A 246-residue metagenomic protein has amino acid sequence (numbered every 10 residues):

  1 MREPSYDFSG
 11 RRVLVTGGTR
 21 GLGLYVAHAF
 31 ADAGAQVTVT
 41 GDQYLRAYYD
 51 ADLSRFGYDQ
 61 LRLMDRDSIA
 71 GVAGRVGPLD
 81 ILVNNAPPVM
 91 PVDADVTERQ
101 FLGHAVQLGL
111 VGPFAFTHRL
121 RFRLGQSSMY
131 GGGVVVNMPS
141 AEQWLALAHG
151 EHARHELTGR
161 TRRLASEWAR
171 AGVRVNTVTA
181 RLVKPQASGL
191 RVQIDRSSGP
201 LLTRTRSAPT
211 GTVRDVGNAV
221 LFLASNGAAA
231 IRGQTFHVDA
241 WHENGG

Functional and structural regions predicted by a protein language model:
R2-P4, L221, R232-G246: Short C-terminal tail/terminal secondary-structure segment of NAD(P)H-dependent dehydrogenase/reductase domains
R12, T19-R20: Conserved glycine-rich cofactor-binding loop
D50-L53, R170, T177-T205, D215 (+1 more regions): A glycine/serine/threonine-rich, flexible loop-to-helix segment that serves as the NAD(P) cofactor-binding "lid"
R66, P87-V106, F122, Q126-G131 (+2 more regions): Conserved mid-core segment of classical short-chain dehydrogenase/reductases
P88, D95-A115, V136, L157 (+1 more regions): Catalytic Tyr-X3-Lys loop
L108-M129, A165-E167, S225: Amphipathic alpha-helical dimer-interface segment in Rossmann-like NAD(P)H-dependent oxidoreductases
Q126-R170, L182-V183: Catalytic loop of short-chain dehydrogenase/reductase
A169, R174, I231-G233: Short, small/polar-rich loop/turn modules that mediate ligand/substrate recognition or access, typified
